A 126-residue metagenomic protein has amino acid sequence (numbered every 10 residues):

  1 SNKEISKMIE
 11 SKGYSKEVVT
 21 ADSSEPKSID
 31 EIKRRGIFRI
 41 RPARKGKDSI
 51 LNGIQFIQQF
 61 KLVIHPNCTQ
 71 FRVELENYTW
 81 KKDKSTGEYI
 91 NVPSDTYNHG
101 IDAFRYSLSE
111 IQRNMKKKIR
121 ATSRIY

Functional and structural regions predicted by a protein language model:
S1-V92, N114, R124: Mg2+-dependent endonuclease catalytic cores in nucleic-acid-processing enzymes, primarily RNase H-like
S94-Y126: Charge-patterned, long linear interaction tracts outside catalytic cores
